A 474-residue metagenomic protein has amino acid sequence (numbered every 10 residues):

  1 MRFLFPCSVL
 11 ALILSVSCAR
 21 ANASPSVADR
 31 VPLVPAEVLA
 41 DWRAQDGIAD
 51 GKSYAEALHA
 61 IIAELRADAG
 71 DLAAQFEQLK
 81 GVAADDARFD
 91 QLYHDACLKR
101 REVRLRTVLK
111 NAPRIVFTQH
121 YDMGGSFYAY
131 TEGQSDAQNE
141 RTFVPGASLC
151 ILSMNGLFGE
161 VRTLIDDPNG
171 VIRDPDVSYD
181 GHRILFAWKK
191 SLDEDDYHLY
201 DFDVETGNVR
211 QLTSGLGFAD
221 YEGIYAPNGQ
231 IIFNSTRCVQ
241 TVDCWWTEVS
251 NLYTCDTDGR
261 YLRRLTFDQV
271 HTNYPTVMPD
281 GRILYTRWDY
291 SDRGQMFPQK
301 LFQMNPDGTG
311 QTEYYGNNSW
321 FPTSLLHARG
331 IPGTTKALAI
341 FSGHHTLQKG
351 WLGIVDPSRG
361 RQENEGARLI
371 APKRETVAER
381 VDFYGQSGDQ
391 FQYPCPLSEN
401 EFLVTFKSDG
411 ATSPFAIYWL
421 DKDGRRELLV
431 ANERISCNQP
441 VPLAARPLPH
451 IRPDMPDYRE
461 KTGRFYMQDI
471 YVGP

Functional and structural regions predicted by a protein language model:
I115, N169-Y179, R183, G217-Q230 (+4 more regions): Conserved beta-propeller blade repeats
V116-T118, G124, R183-A187, I231-S235 (+4 more regions): Residue position within the beta-strands of beta-propeller blades
Y121, K190, R237, D289 (+4 more regions): Residue-level signature of beta-propeller blades and closely related beta-rich strand-turn architectures in secreted
D122-P168, K190-L192: Beta-propeller domains
G146-S148, E194-Y200, T241-N251, R293-F302 (+2 more regions): Structural motif
G156-G170, D203-A219, D256-V270, N305-S324 (+2 more regions): Multi-bladed beta-propeller domains
D196-T254, D258-N273: Asp-box/WD-like beta-propeller blade repeats and closely related beta-sheet repeat scaffolds
H327-Y418: Loop/turn-rich, solvent-exposed surfaces of beta-rich toroidal or solenoidal domains
